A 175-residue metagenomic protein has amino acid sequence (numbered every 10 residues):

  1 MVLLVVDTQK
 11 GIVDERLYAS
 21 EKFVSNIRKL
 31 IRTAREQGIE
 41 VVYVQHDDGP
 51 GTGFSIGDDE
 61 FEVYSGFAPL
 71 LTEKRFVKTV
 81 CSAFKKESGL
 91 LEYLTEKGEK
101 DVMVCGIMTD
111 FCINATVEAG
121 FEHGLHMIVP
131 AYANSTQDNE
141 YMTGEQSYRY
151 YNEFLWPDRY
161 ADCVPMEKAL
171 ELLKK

Functional and structural regions predicted by a protein language model:
M1-V2, K29-R32, F54-K175: Active-site-adjacent betaalpha module
L4-D7: N-terminal nucleotide-binding beta1-loop-alpha1 segment
Q9, D47-D48, C81, M108: Catalytic metal-binding/acid-base residues of hydrolase active sites
Q9-E15: Short acidic, Gly/Ser-rich segments with clustered Asp/Glu that frequently serve as metal-coordination loops in enzyme
G11, G49, S135-T136: Active-site loop signature of alpha/beta-hydrolase-fold enzymes
E15-L17, G53-S55: Short, glycine/acidic-enriched capping/hinge loops at junctions between secondary-structure elements
R16-D47: A short alpha/beta connector and helix-capping loop motif
H46-G49, E60-E62: Glycine-rich, small/polar surface segments that engage phosphate groups of diverse ligands
